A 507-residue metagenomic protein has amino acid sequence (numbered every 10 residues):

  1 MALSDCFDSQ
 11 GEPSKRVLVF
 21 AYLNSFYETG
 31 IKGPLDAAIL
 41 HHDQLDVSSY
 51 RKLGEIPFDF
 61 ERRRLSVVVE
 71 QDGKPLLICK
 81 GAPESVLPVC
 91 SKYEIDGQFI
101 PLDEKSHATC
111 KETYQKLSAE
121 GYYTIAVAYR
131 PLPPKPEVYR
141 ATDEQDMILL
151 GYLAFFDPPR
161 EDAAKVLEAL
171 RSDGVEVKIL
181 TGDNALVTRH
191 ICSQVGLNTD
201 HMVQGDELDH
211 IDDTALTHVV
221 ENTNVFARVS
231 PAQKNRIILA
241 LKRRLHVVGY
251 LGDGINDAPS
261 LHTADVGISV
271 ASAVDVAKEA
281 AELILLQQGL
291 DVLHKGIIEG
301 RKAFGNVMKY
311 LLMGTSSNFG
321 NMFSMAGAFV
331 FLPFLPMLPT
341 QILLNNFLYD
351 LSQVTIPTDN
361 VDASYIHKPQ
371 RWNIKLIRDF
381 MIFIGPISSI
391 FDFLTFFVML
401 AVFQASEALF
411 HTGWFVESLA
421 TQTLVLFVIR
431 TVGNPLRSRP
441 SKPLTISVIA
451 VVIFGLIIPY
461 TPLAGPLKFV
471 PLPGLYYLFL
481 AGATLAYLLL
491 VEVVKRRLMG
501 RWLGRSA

Functional and structural regions predicted by a protein language model:
M1-L149, F155, E168, V177 (+6 more regions): Cytosolic catalytic regions of ATP/NTP-dependent phosphoryl-transfer enzymes
A164-V166, S172, N184-V195, A232-A240 (+2 more regions): Acidic, divalent-metal-coordinating active-site segment for phosphoryl/phosphodiester hydrolysis, typified by short
V195, T199-Y250, A264, S269-G433: Membrane-embedded transport module
A326-F334, A401, I457-P473: Transmembrane helix-loop junctions at the membrane interface of multipass transporters and ion channels
I342-Y349, E417-V425, V451-I458, A483-E492: Alpha-helical transmembrane segments of multi-pass membrane proteins
Q353-D362, I429, A486-L503: Membrane-helix cytosolic exit motif
R437-I446: Cytoplasmic-side transmembrane-helix entry/capping segments in multi-pass membrane proteins
P473-Y487: Small-residue-rich transmembrane alpha-helices that serve as helix-helix interface/gating elements in multipass
